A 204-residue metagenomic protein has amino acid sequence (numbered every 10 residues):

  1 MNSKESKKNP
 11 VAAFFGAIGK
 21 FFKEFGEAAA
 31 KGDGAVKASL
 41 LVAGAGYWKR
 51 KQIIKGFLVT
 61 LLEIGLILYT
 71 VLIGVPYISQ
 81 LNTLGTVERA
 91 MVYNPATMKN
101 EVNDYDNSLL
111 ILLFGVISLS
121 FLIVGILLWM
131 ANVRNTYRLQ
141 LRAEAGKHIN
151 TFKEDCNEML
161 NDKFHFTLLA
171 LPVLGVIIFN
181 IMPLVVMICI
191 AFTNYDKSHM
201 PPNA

Functional and structural regions predicted by a protein language model:
N2-A13, K20, I53-I54, T60-L68 (+1 more regions): N-terminal signal-anchor/first transmembrane alpha helix
N2-G16, G26-A38: Short, membrane-interfacial amphipathic segments enriched in basic
K7, G34, T60-L62, I73-G85 (+1 more regions): N-terminal low-complexity, Ser/Thr- and acidic-residue-enriched intrinsically disordered segments
K23-A28, L41-G56: Membrane interfacial helix-start motif at the N-side
D33-K49, D155-C156, A204: A short amphipathic helical element positioned immediately N-terminal to and/or at the very start of a transmembrane
K37-V42, L58-I73: Canonical alpha-helical transmembrane segments of integral membrane proteins
P76-Y105: Membrane-interfacial helical/loop segments at transmembrane boundaries in membrane proteins
L84-N94, T136, M182-A204: Short membrane-interfacial helix/loop motifs at transmembrane-helix boundaries
